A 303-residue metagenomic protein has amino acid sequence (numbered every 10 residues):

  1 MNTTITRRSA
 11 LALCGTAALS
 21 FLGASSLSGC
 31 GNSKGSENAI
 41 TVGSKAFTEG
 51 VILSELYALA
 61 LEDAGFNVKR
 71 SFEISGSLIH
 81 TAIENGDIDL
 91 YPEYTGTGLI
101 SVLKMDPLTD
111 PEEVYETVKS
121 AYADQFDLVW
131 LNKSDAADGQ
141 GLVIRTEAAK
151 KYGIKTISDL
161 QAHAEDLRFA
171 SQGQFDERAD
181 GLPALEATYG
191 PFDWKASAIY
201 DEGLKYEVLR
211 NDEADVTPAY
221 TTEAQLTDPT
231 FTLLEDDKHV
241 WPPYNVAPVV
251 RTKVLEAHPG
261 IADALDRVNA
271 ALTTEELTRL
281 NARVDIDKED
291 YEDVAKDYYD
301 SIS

Functional and structural regions predicted by a protein language model:
N2-F21, S25: N-terminal secretory signal peptides and thylakoid transit peptides that target proteins across membranes
S26-N38: Bacterial lipoprotein signal-peptidase II cleavage site
E37-E49, N67-S71, E165-S171: Short, well-ordered beta-strand elements
T48, K69-T81, G173, K195-E207: Short helix-initiation/N-cap motifs at beta->coil->alpha
Y57-A64, I157-W194, S301: Ligand-binding cleft/hinge of the Venus flytrap
V102-E112, E116-L131, E213, Q225-K238: Ligand-binding "clamshell"
P111-F169, T252, A270-T274: A conserved helix-loop-strand patch within extracytoplasmic ligand-binding domains of the periplasmic binding
D127, S134-A137, T222-N269: Periplasmic-binding protein-like
